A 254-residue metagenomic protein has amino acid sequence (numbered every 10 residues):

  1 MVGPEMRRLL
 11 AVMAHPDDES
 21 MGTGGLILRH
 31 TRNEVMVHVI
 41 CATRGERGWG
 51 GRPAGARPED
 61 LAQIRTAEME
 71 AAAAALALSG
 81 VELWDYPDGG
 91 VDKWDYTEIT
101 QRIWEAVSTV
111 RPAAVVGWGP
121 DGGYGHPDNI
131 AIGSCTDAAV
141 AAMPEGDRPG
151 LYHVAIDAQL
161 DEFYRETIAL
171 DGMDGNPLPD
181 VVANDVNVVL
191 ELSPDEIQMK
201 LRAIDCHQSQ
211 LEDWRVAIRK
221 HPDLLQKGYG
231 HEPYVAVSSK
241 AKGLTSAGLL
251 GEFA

Functional and structural regions predicted by a protein language model:
M1-L10, G89, K93-A254: Metal-dependent de-N-acetylase/amidase catalytic core
M1-R111, A138-A142, S238, G243-E252: Active-site rim/loop-helix segments in enzyme catalytic domains that contact anionic ligands
